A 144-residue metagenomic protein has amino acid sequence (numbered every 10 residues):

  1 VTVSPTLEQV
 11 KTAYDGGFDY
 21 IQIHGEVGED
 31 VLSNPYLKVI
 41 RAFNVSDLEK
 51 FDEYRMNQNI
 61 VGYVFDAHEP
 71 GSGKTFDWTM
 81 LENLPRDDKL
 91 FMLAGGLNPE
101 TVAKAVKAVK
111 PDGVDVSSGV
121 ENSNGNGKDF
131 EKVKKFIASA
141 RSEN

Functional and structural regions predicted by a protein language model:
V1-T101, E121: Conserved anion-binding
D15, A108-K110: Short, solvent-exposed amphipathic alpha-helical segments in soluble enzyme and RNA/protein-processing domains
L32-K38, V106, S117-N144: C-terminal helical cap(s) of enzyme catalytic domains, especially alpha/beta-barrels
N57, W78-N83, V109, D115 (+2 more regions): Generic alpha-helical propensity signal that fires on short helical segments and nearby coil/disordered stretches
E100, P111-D115, V120: Internal alpha/beta core interface subdomains
